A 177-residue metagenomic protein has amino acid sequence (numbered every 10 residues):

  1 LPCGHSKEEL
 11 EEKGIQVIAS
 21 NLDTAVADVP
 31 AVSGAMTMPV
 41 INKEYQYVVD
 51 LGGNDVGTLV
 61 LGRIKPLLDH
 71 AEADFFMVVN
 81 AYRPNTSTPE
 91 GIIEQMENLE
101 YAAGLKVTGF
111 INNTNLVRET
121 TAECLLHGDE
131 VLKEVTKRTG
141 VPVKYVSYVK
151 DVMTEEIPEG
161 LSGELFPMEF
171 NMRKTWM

Functional and structural regions predicted by a protein language model:
L1-D28, V32-A35: N-terminal phosphate/diphosphate-binding loop that engages ATP/GTP or pyrophosphate donors across diverse enzyme folds
Q16-I18, P142, E164: Conserved beta-strand segments of alpha/beta enzyme cores
S20-A25, E44-V60: Switch II (G3) loop of P-loop NTPases
T24-A27, R118-E119, D151-T154, N171-W176: A short acidic, often aromatic-flanked loop/helix-cap motif at beta-alpha or helix-coil junctions that lines enzyme
D55-S162: Conserved catalytic-core segment of NTP-binding enzymes
G160-M177: Short, basic/aromatic-enriched C-terminal tail that caps enzymatic domains
